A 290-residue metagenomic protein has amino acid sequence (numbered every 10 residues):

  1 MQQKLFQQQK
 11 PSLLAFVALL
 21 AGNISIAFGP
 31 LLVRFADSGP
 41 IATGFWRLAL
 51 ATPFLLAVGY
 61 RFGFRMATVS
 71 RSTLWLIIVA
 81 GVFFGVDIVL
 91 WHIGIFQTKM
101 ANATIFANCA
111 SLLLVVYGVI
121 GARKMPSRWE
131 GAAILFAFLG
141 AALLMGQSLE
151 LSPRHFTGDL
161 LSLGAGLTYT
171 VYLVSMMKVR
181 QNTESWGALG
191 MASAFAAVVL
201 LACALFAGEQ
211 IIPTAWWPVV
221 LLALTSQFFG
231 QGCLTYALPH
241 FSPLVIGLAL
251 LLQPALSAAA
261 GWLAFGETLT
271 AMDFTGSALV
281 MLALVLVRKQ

Functional and structural regions predicted by a protein language model:
M1-F45, V79-V82, L90, L151-K178 (+2 more regions): Glycine-/small-residue-enriched transmembrane alpha-helix faces in small-molecule transporters and effluxers
F16, R71-V79, P126-F138, G158-D159 (+1 more regions): Cytoplasmic-side transmembrane-helix entry/capping segments in multi-pass membrane proteins
S25-I26, F62-A101, A107, L143 (+1 more regions): Specific transmembrane alpha-helical segments of multi-pass solute transporters/efflux pumps, especially DMT/EamA
A27, A49, L56, G81 (+9 more regions): Hydrophobic/small/kink-forming positions within alpha-helical transmembrane segments of polytopic membrane proteins
L31-L32, L55, L114-I120, I134 (+2 more regions): Transmembrane alpha-helical segments that form core, pore/gating elements of small-molecule transporters/exporters
A42-P53, H92-M125, A165, P243-W262: Specific alpha-helical transmembrane segments that line the substrate/conduction pathway and gating interfaces
L55, G59, I78, F84 (+7 more regions): Hydrophobic transmembrane alpha-helices of multi-pass small-molecule transport proteins
A103-C109, M176-A197, Q227-L263: Helix-helix packing/entry segments at the starts of transmembrane helices
